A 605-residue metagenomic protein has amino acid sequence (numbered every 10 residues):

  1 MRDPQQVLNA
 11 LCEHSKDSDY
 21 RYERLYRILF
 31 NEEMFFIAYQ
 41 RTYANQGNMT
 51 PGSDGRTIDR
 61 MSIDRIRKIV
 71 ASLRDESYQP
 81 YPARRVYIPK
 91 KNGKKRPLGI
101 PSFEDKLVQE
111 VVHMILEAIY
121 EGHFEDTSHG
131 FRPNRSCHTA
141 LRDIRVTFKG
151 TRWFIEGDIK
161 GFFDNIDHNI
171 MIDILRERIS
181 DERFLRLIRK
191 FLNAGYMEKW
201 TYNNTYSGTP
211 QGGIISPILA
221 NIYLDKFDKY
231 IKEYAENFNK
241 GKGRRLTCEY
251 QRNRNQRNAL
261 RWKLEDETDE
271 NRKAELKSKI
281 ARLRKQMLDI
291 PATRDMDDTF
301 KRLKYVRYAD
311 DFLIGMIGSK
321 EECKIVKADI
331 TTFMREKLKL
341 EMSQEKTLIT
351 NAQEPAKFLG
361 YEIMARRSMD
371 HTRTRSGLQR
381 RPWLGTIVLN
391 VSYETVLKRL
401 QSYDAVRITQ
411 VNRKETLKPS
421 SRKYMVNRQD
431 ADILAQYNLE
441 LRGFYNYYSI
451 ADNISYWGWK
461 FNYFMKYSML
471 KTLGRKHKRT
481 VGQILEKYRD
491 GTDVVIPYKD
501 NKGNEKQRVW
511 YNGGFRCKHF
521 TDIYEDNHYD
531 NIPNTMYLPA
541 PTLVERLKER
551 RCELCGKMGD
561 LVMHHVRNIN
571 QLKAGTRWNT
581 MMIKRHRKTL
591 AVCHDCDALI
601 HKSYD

Functional and structural regions predicted by a protein language model:
M1-D605: Non-catalytic terminal/accessory segments
